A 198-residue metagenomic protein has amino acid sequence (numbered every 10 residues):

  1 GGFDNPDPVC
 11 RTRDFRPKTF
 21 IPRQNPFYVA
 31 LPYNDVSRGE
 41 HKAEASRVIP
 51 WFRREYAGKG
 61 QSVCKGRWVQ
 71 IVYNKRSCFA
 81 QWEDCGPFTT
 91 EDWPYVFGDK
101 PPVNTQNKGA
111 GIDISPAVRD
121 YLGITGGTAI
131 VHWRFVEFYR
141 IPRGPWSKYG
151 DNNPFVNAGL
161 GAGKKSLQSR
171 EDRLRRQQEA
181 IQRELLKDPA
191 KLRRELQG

Functional and structural regions predicted by a protein language model:
G1-L196: Secreted/periplasmic proteins
